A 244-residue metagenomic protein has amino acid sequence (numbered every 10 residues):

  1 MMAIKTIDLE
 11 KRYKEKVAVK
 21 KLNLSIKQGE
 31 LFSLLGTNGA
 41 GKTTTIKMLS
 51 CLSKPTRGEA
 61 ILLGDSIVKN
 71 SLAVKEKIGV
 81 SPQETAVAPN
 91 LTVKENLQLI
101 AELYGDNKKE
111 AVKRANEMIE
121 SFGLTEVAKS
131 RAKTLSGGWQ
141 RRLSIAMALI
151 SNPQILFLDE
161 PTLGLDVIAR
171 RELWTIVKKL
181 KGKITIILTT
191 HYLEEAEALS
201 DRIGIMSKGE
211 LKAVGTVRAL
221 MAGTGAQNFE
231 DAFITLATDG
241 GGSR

Functional and structural regions predicted by a protein language model:
G58-K69, A73-V74: Conserved ABC transporter NBD signature motif
N90, R131-G138: Conserved ABC ATPase signature
Q98, E102, K109-V127: Conserved ABC ATPase "signature" region
L156-E160: Catalytic Walker B motif of ABC-type/P-loop ATPase nucleotide-binding domains
V214-G215: ABC ATPase "signature
